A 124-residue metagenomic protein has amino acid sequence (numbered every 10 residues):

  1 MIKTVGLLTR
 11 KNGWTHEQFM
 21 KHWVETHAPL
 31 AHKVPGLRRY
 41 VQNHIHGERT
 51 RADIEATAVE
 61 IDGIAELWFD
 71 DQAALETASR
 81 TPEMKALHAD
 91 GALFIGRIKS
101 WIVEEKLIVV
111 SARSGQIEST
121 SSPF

Functional and structural regions predicted by a protein language model:
M1-F124: Macromolecular interaction modules
